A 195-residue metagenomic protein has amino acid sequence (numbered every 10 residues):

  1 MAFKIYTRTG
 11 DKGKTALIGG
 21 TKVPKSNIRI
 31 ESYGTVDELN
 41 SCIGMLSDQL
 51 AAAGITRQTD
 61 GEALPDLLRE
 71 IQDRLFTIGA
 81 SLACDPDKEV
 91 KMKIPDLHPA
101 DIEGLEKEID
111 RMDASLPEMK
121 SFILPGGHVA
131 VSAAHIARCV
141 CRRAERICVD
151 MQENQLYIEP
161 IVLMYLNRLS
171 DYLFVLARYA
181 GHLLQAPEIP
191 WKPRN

Functional and structural regions predicted by a protein language model:
M1-N195: Phosphate/pyrophosphate-binding loop motifs in nucleotide- or prenyl diphosphate-using proteins
